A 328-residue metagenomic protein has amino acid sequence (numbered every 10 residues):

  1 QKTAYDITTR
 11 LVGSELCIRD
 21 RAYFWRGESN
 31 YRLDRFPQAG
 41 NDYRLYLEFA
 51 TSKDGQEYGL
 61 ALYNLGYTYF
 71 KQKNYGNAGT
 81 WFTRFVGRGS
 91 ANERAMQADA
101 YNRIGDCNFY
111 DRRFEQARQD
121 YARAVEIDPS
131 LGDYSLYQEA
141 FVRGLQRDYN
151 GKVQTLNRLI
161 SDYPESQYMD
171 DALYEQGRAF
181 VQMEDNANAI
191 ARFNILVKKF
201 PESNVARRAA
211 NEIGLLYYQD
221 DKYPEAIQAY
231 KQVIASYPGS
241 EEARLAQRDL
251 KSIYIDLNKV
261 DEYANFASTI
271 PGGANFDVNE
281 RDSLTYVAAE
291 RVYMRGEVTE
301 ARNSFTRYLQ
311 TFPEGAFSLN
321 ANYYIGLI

Functional and structural regions predicted by a protein language model:
Q1-I18: Single conserved hydrophobic/aromatic residue that forms the stacking wall/gate of nucleotide- or nucleobase-binding
S14, R19, Y46-G59, F85-A98 (+6 more regions): Short solvent-exposed coil/turn linkers within tandem alpha-helical repeat scaffolds
